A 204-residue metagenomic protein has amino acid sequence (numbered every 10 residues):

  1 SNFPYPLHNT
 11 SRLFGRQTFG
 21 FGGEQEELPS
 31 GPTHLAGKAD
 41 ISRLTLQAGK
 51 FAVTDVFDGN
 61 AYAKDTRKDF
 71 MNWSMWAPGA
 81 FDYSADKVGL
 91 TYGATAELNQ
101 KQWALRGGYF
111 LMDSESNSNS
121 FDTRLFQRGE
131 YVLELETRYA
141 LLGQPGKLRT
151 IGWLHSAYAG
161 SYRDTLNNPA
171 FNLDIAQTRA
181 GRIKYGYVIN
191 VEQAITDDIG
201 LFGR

Functional and structural regions predicted by a protein language model:
S1-E26, A96: Beta-barrel outer-membrane channel/assembly domains of diderm bacteria
N2-F3, Q25-E134, L173: Surface-exposed coil loops of outer-membrane beta-barrel proteins
L13-F19, A48, A94-L98, L133-T137 (+2 more regions): Residues on the lipid-exposed face of transmembrane beta-strands in outer-membrane beta-barrel proteins
F19, G49-A52, Q100, Y109-L111 (+3 more regions): Short, flexible loop/turn elements at secondary-structure junctions
F21-E26, Q102-G107, L141-L148, D198-L201: Repeated loop/turn-to-beta-strand initiation elements of outer-membrane beta-barrel proteins
A77, P169, V191, I195-T196: Alpha-helical transmembrane segments and their immediate juxtamembrane cytosolic regions
S114-N190: Surface-exposed beta-loop-beta
L173, G200-R204: Short, flexible active-site loops
